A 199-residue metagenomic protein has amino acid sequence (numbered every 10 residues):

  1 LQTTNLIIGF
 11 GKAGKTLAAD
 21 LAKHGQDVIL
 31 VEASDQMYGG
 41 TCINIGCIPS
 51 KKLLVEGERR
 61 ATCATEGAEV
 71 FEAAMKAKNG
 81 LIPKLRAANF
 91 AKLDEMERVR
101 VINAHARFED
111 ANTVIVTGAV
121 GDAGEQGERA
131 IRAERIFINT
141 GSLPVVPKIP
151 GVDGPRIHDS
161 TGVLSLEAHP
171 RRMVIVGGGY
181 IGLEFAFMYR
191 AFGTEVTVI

Functional and structural regions predicted by a protein language model:
L1-Q2, D20-Q26, E32-H169: Glycine-rich flavin
T3-L30, G182-A191: N-terminal Rossmann-like FAD-binding beta1-loop-alpha1 element of flavoenzymes
I8, V31, N139, I175-V176 (+1 more regions): Hydrophobic residues in beta-strands of the RecA-like P-loop NTPase core, especially within AAA+ ATPase
G11, G46, S50, G179: Proline-glycine-enriched beta-turn/loop adjacent to the NAD(P) cofactor-binding site in Rossmann-like oxidoreductases
E167-I199: Rossmann-like NAD(P)H-binding beta-loop-alpha module
